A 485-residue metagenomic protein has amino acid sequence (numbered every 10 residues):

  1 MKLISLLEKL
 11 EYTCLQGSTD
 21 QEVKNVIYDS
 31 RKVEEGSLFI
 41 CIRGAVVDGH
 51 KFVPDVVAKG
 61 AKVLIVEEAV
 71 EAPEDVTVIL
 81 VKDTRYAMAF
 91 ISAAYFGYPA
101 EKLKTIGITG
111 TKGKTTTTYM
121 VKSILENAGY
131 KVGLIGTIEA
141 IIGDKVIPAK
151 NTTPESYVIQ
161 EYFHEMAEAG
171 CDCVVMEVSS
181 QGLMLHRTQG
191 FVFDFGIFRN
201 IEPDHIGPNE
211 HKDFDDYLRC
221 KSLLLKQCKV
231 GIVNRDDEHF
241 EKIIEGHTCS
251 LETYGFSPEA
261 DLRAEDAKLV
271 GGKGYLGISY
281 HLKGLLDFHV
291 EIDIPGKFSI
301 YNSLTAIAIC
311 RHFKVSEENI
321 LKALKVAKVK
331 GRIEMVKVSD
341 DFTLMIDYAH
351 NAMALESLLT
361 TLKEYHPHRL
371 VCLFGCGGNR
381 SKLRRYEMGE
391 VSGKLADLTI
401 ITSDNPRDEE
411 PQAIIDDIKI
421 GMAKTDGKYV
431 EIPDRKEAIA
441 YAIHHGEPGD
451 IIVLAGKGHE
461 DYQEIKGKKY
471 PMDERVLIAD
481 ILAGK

Functional and structural regions predicted by a protein language model:
M1-C14, E35-L38, T248, L285 (+3 more regions): ATP-dependent carboxylate-amine ligase
M1-F90, A94, K226, E238 (+6 more regions): N-terminal leader/targeting and accessory segments in enzymes
L7, V70-D75, A169, M184 (+2 more regions): Acidic, Mg2+-coordinating active-site environments of NTP-dependent enzymes
L7-L10, M88-G231, R235, H239-H247 (+2 more regions): Phosphate-binding loop of NTP-binding sites
G44-A45, V70, S180-Q181, E202-H205 (+4 more regions): Short glycine-rich anion-binding loops that position phosphate/pyrophosphate groups of nucleotides and phosphorylated
V53-A58, A167, Q189, K363: Non-catalytic positions within long, well-ordered alpha-helices that form the structural scaffold/packing of enzyme
K62-E68, G231-R235, L373-F374, D397-N405: Short internal beta-strands
V66-E67, K82, G136, V178 (+4 more regions): Short loop/edge segments at beta-strand edges and connector loops that shape dinucleotide/nucleotide cofactor-binding
